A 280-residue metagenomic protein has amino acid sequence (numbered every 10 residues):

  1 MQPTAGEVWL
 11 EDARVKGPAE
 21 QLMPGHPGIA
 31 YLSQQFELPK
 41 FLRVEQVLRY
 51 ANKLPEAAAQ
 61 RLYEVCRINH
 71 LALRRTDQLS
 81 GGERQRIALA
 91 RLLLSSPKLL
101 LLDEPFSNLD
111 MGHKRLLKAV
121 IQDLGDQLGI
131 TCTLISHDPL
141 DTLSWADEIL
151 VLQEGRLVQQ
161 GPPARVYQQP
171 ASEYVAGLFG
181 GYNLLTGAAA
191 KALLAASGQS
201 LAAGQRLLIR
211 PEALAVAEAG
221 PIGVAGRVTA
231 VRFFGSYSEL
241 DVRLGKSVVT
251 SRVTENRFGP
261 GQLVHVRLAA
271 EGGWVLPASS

Functional and structural regions predicted by a protein language model:
V15-A30, V166, P170: ABC ATPase NBD coupling module
E56-L73, D123: Conserved ABC ATPase "signature" region
R75-L79, E83-Q85: Conserved ABC ATPase signature
L94-K98: A short, proline-enriched helix->beta-strand linker immediately N-terminal to the Walker B motif in ABC-type P-loop
L100-E104: Catalytic Walker B motif of ABC-type/P-loop ATPase nucleotide-binding domains
E154-G155: Conserved ABC ATPase "signature" C-loop
A164, Q168-R227, D241-R257: ATPase nucleotide-binding modules
